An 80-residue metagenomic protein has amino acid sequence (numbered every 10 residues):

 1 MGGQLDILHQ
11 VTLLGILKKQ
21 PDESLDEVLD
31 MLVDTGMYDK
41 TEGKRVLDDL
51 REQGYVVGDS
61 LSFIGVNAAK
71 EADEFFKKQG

Functional and structural regions predicted by a protein language model:
G3-Q4, G36-E52: Short amphipathic alpha-helical interaction segments
Q4-T35: Short amphipathic alpha-helical interface segments
I7-V11, K44, F63: Non-catalytic, well-ordered alpha-helical scaffold segments
E23-E27, T41-R45, S60: Alpha-helix N-cap and coil->helix boundary residues
R51-S60: A short, conserved structural fragment
L61-N67: Minor-groove-contacting beta-hairpin "wing" of winged helix-turn-helix DNA-binding domains
N67-G80: Short, amphipathic alpha-helical interaction segments positioned at domain boundaries
